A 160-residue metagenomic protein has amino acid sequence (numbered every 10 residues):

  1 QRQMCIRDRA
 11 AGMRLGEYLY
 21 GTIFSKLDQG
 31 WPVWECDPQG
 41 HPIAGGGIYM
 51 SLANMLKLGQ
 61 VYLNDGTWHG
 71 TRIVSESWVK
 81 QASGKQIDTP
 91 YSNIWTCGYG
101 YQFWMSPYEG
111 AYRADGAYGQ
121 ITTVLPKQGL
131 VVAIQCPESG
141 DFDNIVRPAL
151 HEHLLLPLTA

Functional and structural regions predicted by a protein language model:
Q1-I6: Short, small-residue-biased leader/transition segments that mark boundaries at the very start of proteins
R7-D8, L19-Y20, F24, L56-L63 (+4 more regions): Non-transmembrane alpha-helical segments in soluble domains of secreted/periplasmic/extracellular proteins
R9-Y20, G66-S75: Structural helix-adjacent loops and short alpha-helical linkers that scaffold large soluble proteins
A11-G46, M50: Active-site helix/loop module of the DD-peptidase/beta-lactamase fold, centered on the serine-lysine SxxK catalytic
Q29-W31, C36, V79-I134: Active-site Gly/Thr loop motif
G47-S51, A114, D143: Aromatic-acidic/polar surface patches that form glycan- and anion
S51-N93: C-terminal amphipathic alpha-helical segment
G116-A160: Structured C-terminal helix/loop/strand segments within mature extracytoplasmic catalytic/sensor domains
